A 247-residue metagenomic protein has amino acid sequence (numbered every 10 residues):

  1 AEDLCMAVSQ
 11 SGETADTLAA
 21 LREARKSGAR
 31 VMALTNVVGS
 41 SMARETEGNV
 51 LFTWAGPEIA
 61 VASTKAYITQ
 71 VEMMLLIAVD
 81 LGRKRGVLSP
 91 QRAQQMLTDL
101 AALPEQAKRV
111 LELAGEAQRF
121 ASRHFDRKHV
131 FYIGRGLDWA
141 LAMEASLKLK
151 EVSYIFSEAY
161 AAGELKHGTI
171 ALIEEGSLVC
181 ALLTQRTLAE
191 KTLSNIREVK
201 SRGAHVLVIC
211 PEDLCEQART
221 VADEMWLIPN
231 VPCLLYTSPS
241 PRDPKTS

Functional and structural regions predicted by a protein language model:
A1-Q95, D99-A102, L182-V231: Glycine-rich phosphate-binding loops that contact phosphosugars or nucleotide phosphates
T14-L18, R119-F120, A140-E144, E151-V152 (+7 more regions): Extended hydrophobic-aromatic, low-complexity segments
G48-L178: Active-site phosphate/pyrophosphate-binding segments
Y236-P241: Conserved small/polar residues in nucleotide/adenosyl-binding loops
